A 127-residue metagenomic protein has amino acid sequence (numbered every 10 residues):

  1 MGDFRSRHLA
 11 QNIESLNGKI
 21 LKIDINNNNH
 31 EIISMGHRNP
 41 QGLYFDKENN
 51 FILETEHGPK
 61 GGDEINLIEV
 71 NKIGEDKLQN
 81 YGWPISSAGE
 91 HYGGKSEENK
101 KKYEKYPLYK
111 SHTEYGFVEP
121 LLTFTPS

Functional and structural regions predicted by a protein language model:
G2-S127: Beta-propeller domain segments
